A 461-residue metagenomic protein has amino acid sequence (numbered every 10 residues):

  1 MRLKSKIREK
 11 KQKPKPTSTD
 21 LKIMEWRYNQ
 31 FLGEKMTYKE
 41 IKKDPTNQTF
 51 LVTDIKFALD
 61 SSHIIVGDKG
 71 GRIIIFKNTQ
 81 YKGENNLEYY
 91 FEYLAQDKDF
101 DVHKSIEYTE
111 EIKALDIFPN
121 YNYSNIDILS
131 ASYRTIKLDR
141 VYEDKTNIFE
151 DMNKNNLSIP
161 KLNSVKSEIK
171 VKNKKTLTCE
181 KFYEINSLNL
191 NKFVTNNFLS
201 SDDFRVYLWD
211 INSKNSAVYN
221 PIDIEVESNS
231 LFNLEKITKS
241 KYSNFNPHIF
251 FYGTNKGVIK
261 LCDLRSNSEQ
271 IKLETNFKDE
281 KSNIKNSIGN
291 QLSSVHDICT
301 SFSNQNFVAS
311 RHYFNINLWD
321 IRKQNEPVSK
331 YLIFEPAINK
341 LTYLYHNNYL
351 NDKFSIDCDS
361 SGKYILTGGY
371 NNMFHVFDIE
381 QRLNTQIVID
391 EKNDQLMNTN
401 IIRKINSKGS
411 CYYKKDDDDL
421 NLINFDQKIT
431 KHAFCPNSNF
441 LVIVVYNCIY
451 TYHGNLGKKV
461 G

Functional and structural regions predicted by a protein language model:
K6-N47, Y81-E111, L138-S187, Y207-K241 (+5 more regions): Inter-blade linker and blade-boundary elements of WD-repeat/beta-propeller domains
I41-I73, E111-A114, P119, N186-L188: Beta-strand-rich domains and repeat architectures in extracellular enzymes and scaffolds, especially beta-propellers
I55-S61, D116-N125, L188-T195, L234 (+7 more regions): Loop/turn segments within WD40 beta-propeller blades
I64-G67, D127-S132, N197-S201, F250-G253 (+3 more regions): Conserved beta-strand element within WD40/beta-propeller blades
D68-K69, N78, Y133, D203 (+6 more regions): Short loop/turn segments immediately following the C-termini of beta-strands
I73-N78, I136-Y142, E150, V206-N212 (+4 more regions): WD40-repeat beta-propellers
S301-L318, R322, Y345-N400: Loop/turn-rich, solvent-exposed surfaces of beta-rich toroidal or solenoidal domains
T430-G461: Blade-level signature of beta-propeller repeat domains, shared across WD40, Kelch, NHL, RCC1 and BNR/Asp-box propellers
